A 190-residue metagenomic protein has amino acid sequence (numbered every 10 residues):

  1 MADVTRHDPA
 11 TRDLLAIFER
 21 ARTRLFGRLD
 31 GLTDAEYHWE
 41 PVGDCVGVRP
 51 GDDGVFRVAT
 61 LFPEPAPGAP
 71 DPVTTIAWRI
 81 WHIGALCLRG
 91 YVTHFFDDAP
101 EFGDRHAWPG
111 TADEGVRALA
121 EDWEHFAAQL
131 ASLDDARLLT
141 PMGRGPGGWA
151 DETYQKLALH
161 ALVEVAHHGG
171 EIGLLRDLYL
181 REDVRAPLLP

Functional and structural regions predicted by a protein language model:
M1-R105, G143-P190: Short, contiguous alpha-helical
A107-T140, Q155-A166: Acidic/histidine-rich alpha-helical segments that form the ligand environment of transition-metal centers
